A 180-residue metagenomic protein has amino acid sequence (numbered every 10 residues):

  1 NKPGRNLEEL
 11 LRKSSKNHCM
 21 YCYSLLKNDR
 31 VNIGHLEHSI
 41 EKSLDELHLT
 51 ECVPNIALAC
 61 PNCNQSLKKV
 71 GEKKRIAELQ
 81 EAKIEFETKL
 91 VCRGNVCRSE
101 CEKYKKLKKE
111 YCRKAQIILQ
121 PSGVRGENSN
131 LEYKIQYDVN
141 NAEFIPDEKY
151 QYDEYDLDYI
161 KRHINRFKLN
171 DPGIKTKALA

Functional and structural regions predicted by a protein language model:
N1-S14, L26-D29, L47-A57, P61 (+1 more regions): Extended charged
K2-R5, C19, K42-S43: A near-ubiquitous, low-amplitude feature marking generic local secondary-structure context
H18, H35, A59: The −1 position to Zn-ligating cysteines in a subset of zinc-ribbon hairpins
H35-K42: Histidine-centered catalytic micro-motifs used for acid/base chemistry in nuclease and nucleotide-processing active
